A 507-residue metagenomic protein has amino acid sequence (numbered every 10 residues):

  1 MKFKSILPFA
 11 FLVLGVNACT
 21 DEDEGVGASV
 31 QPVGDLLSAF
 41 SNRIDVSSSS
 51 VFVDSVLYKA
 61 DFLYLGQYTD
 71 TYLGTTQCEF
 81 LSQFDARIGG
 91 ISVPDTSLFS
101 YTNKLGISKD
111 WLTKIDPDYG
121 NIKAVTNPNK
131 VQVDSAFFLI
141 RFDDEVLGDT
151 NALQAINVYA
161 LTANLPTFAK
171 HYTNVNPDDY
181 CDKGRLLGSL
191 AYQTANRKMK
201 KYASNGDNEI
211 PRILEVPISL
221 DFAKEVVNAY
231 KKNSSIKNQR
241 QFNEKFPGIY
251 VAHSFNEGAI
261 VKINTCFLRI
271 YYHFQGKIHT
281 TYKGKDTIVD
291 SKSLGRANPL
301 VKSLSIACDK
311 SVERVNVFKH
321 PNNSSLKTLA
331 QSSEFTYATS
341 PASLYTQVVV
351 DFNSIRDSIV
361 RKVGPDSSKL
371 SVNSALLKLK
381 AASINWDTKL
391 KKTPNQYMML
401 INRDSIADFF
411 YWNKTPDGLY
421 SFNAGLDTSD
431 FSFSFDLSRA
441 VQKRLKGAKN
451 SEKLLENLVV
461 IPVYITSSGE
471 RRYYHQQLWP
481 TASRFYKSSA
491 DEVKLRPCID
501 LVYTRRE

Functional and structural regions predicted by a protein language model:
K2-F9, V13-E507: Secreted, disulfide-rich extracellular signaling modules
